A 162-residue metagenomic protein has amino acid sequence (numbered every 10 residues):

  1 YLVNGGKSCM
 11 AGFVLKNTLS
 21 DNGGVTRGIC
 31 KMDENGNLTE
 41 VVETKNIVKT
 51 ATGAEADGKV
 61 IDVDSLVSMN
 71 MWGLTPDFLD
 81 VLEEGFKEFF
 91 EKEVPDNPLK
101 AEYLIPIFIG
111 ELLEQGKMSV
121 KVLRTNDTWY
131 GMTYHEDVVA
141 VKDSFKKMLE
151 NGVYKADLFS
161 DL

Functional and structural regions predicted by a protein language model:
Y1-W72, P76: Conserved core of the sugar-phosphate nucleotidyltransferase
V41, V81-L82, V141: Residues that scaffold the ATP/ADP-binding catalytic core of kinase and kinase-like folds
A54-V60, G110-T125: Glycine-rich loop/turn
M69, P95-P98, D127-W129: Glycine-rich "substrate-gating" loop/helix at the edge of Rossmann-like oxidoreductase active sites
M71-W72, E102, G131: Residues that recognize and position ribonucleotide moieties
P76-D77, E136: Alpha-helix/helix-capping structural signal
E83-M118: A C-terminal functional module that forms or caps the active site or interfaces directly with catalytic machinery
K117-S119, N126-L162: Hydrophobic helical membrane-anchoring modules
